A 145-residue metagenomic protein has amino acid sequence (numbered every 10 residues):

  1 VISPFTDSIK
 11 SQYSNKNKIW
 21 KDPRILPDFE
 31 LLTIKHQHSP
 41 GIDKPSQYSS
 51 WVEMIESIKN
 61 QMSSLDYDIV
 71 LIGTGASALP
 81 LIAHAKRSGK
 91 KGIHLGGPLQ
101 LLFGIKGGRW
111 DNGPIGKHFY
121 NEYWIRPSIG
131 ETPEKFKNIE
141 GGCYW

Functional and structural regions predicted by a protein language model:
V1, T33-I34, I58, G92 (+1 more regions): Generic structural hydrophobic/aromatic packing signal, biased to beta-strands
V1-Q47: Redox- and metal-dependent alpha/beta enzyme cores, enriched for Fe-S-associated oxidoreductases and cofactor-handling
P4-S8, L71-P80, G96-Q100: Gly/Ser/Thr-rich loops at beta-strand to alpha-helix junctions that form or flank small-molecule/cofactor-binding
S8, K59-S63, F103-G104, C143-W145: Intrinsic structural disorder
P23-F29, N60-D68, R87-K91: Secondary-structure boundary elements
T33-I69: A mid-sequence, solvent-exposed acidic-amphipathic segment
S57-N60, A76, I82: Catalytic core segments in nucleotide and nucleic-acid processing enzymes
P80-S88, G92-W145: C-terminal functional extensions of proteins
